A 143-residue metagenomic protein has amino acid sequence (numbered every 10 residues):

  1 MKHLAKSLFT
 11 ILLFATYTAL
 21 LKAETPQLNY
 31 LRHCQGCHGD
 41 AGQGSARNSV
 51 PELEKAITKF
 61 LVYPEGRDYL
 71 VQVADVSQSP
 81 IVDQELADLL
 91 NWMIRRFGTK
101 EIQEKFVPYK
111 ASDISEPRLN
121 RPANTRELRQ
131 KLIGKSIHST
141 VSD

Functional and structural regions predicted by a protein language model:
M1-F9: Bacterial N-terminal signal peptides that target proteins for export
T10, L20-L21: Cleavable N-terminal signal peptides
T16-T18: N-terminal signal peptide c-region/cleavage motif recognized by signal peptidases
K22-S45, V62: Sequence/structural segment immediately N-terminal to covalent heme-attachment motifs in c-type and related
L28-G39, P51-E52, D68-Q72, A87-N91: C-type cytochrome heme c attachment motif
Q43-S79: Gly/Gly-Pro-rich "capping" loops immediately C-terminal to redox-active cysteine motifs in periplasmic/lumenal
P64-F106: Mid-chain, structured segments of secreted extracytoplasmic proteins
Q84, R95-D143: Flexible coil segments in periplasmic/lumen-exposed cytochrome c-class electron-transfer proteins
